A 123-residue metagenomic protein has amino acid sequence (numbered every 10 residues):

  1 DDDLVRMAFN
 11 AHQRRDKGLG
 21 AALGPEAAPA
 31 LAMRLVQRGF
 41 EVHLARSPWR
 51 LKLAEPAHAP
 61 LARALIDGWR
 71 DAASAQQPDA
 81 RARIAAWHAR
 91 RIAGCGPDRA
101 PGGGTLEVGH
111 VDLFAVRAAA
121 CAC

Functional and structural regions predicted by a protein language model:
D1-R46: Conserved catalytic/acceptor-binding region of the Class I
R6, H12, H43, H58 (+2 more regions): Histidine (H) residue identity feature
A28, A62, I66, E107-V108 (+1 more regions): Short runs of predominantly hydrophobic/aromatic residues within well-ordered alpha helices that form helix-helix
H43-R99: C-terminal helical/coil "lid" or tail adjacent to the Rossmann-like core of SAM-dependent
A100-T105: Short proline/glycine-enriched turn/loop segments at secondary-structure junctions
V108-C123: Core SAM-dependent methyltransferase catalytic element
